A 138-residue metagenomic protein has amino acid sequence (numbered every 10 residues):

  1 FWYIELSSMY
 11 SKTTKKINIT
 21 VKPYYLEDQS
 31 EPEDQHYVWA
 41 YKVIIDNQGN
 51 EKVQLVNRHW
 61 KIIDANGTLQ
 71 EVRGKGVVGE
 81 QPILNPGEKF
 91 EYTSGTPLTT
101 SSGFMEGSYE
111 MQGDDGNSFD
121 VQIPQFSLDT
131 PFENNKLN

Functional and structural regions predicted by a protein language model:
S8-H36: Low-complexity, acidic Ser/Thr/Pro/Gly-rich terminal tails and inter-domain linkers that flank the onset of structured
I17, E51, N66-T68, E88 (+1 more regions): Short acidic/polar mixed-charge low-complexity motifs
Y37-Y41, E106: Short, solvent-exposed loop/turn segments enriched in Ser/Thr/Gly
I45-G49: Asparagine-centered strand-capping/turn motif at beta-strand->loop junctions
E51-Q70, M111: Short acidic, flexible loop segments centered on an aromatic residue
E71-S102: Intrinsically disordered, low-complexity Pro/Gly/Ser/Thr-rich segments with frequent PxxP/GP/PP motifs and embedded
P97-N138: Terminal connector regions
